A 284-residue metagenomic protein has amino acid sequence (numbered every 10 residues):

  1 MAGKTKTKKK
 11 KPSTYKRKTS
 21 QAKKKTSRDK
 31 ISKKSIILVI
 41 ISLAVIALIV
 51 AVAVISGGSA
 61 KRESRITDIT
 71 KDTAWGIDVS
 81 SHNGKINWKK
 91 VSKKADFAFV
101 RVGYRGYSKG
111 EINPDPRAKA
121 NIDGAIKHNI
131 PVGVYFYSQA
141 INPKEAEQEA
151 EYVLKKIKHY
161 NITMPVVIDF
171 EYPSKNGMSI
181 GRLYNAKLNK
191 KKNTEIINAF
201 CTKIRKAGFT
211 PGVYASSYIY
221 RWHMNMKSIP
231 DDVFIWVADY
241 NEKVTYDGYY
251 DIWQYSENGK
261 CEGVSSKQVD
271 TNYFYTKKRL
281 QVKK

Functional and structural regions predicted by a protein language model:
M1-R65: Gram-positive cell-envelope targeting signals
K61-E63, I69-D96, V100-A199, R205-A207: Substrate-binding cleft of extracellular glycoside hydrolase catalytic domains
I66-K89, P230-K284: Functionally critical loop-and-helix segments that line ligand-binding/catalytic clefts of soluble enzyme domains
V132, T210-G212, I235: Hydrophobic anchor at the start of a short beta-strand that flanks the dinucleotide cofactor-binding loop
F136, A215, D239: Short beta-strand/turn micro-motifs composed of small residues that flank or help shape donor/cofactor-binding pockets
L154-I168, Y172-S174, N225-Y249: Structural recognition of alpha->loop->beta junctions
K175-G177, Y220-H223: Short catalytic/ligand-binding loop motif for oxyanion handling, primarily in non-cytosolic enzymes, centered on
I204, G208-W222: Aromatic-lined carbohydrate-recognition surfaces of secreted/lumenal glycan-active proteins
